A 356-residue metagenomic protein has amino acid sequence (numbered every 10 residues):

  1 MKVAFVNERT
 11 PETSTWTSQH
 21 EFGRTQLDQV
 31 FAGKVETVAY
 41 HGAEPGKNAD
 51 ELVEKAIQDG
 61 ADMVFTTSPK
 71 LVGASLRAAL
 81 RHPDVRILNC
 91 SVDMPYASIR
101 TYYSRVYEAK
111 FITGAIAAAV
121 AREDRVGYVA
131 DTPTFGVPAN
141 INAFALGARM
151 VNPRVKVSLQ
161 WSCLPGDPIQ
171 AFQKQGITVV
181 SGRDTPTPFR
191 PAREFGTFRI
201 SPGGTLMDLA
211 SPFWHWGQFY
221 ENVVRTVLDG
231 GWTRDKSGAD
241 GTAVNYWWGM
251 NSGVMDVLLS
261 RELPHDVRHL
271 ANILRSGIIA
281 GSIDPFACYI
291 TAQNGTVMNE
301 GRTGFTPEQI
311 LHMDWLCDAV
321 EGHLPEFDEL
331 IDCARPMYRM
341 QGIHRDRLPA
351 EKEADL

Functional and structural regions predicted by a protein language model:
M1-L356: A residue-level marker of the well-folded mature domains of exported/periplasmic proteins
